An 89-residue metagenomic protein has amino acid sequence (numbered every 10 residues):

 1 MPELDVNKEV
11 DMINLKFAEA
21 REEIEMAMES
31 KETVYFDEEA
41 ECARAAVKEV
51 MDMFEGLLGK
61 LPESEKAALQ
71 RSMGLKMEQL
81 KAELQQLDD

Functional and structural regions predicted by a protein language model:
M1-D89: N-terminal organelle-targeting presequences
